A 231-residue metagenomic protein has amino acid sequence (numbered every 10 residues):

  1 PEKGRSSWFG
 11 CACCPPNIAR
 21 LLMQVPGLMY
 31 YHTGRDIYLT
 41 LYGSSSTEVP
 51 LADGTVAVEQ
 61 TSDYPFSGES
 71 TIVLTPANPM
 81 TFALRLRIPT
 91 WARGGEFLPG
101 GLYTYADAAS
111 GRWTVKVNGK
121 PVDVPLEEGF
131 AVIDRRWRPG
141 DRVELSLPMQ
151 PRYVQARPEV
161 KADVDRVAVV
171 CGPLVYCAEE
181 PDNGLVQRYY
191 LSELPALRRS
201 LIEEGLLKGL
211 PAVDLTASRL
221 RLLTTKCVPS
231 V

Functional and structural regions predicted by a protein language model:
P1-T75, E96-V117, V122, L126 (+3 more regions): C-terminal beta-rich recognition modules with glycine/proline-rich loops and embedded aromatic residues
M80-A106: Surface-exposed beta-strand/loop patches in extracellular or lumenal glycoproteins
